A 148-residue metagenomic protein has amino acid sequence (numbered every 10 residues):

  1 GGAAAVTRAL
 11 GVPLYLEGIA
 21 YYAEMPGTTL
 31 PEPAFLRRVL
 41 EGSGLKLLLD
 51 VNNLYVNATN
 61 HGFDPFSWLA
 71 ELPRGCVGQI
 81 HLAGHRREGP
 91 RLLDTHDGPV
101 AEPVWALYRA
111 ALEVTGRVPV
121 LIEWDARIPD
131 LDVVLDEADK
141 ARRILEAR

Functional and structural regions predicted by a protein language model:
G1-L47: Active-site acidic/histidine proton-transfer and metal-coordination neighborhood in alpha/beta enzyme cores
G2-V6, L107, A111, E137: Alpha-helical packing segments of well-folded alpha/beta enzyme cores
L14, D50, I80, V120: Conserved, mostly hydrophobic/aromatic
G18-T28, N53-V56, R91-D97: Surface-exposed cleft-lining segments at the edges of enzyme active sites
I19-Y21, N52-V56, L82-R87, E123-R127: Active-site beta-loop-alpha junctions enriched in small/polar residues
M25-E41, N57-A70, D132-L135: Distinct, well-ordered alpha-helical segments
N57-T115: Gly/Pro-rich active-site loop or hairpin
L131-R148: C-terminal helical cap(s) of enzyme catalytic domains, especially alpha/beta-barrels
